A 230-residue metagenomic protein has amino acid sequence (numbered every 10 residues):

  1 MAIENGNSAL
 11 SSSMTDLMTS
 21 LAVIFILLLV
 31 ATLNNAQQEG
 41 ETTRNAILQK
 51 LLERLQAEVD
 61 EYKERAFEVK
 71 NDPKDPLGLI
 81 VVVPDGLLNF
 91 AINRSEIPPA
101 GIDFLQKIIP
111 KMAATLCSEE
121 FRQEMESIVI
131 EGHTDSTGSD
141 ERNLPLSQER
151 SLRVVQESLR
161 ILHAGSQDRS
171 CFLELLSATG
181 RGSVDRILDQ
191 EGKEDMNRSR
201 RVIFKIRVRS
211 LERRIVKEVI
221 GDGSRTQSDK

Functional and structural regions predicted by a protein language model:
M1-K63: Short terminal targeting/anchoring segments
L51, G101-I108, R150, V154: Hydrophobic alpha-helical membrane-association signature
K63-D72: Short beta-strand/loop segment at the start of cytosolic alpha/beta domains
R65, L77-L79, V83-G86, N93 (+3 more regions): Envelope-exposed proteins and targeting segments
K74-I108, T137-E141: Short, solvent-exposed beta-strand/turn patches at coil↔beta or beta↔helix junctions that act as interaction loops
N93-V129, L159-H163, E212, V216: Periplasmic peptidoglycan-binding/anchoring modules of Gram-negative envelope and division proteins
V129-L211: Periplasmic OmpA-like peptidoglycan-binding domain that tethers envelope proteins to the cell wall
E218-K230: Short, cationic low-complexity segments
